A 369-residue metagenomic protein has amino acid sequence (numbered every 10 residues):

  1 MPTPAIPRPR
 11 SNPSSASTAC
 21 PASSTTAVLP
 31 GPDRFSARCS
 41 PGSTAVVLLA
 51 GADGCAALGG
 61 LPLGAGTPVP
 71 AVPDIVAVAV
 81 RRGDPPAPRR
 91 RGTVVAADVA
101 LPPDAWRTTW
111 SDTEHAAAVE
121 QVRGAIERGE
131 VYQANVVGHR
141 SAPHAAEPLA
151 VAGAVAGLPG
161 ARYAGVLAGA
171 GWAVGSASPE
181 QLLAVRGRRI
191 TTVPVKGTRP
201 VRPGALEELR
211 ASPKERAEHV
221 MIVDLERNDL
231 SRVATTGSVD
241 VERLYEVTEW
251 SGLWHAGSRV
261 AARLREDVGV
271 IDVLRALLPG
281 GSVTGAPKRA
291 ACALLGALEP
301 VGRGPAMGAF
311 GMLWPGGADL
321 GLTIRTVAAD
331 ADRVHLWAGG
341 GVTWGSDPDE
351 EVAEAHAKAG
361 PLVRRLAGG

Functional and structural regions predicted by a protein language model:
M1-G369: Extended alpha-helical targeting/anchoring segments, especially N-terminal organellar/secretory targeting helices
